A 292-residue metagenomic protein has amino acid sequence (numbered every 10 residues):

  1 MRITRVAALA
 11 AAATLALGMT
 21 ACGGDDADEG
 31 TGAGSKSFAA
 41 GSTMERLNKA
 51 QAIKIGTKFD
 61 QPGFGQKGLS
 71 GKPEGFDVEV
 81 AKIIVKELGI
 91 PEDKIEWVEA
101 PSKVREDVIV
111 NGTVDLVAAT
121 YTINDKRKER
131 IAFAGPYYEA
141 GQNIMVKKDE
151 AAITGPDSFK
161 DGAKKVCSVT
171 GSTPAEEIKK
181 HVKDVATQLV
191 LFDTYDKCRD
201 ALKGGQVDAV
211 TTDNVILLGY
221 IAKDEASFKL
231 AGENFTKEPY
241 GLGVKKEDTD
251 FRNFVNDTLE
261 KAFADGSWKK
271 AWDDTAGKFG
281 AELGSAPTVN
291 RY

Functional and structural regions predicted by a protein language model:
L17-A21: C-terminal motif of bacterial Sec signal peptides marking the signal peptidase cleavage site
G23, V78, E87, L242-G280: Extended ligand-binding regions for polar small-molecule ligands
D28-G30, T173-L189, L230, E260-Y292: Ligand-binding clefts/hinges and TM-proximal coupling segments of bilobed small-molecule sensing domains
T31-V117: Extracytoplasmic small-molecule ligand-binding "clamshell" domains of the periplasmic binding protein/Venus flytrap
P62, P73-E87, T122, A140-Y195 (+2 more regions): Bilobed "Venus flytrap"/periplasmic-binding protein-like clamshell domains and structurally analogous long
K82, I95-S158: Acidic, polar ligand-binding/catalytic clefts
V104, Y121-E129, K179-K180, K203-K237: A ligand-binding cleft/hinge motif common to bilobed small-molecule-binding domains
E139-V146, V215-L218, A222-N256, G280-Y292: Periplasmic-binding protein-like
